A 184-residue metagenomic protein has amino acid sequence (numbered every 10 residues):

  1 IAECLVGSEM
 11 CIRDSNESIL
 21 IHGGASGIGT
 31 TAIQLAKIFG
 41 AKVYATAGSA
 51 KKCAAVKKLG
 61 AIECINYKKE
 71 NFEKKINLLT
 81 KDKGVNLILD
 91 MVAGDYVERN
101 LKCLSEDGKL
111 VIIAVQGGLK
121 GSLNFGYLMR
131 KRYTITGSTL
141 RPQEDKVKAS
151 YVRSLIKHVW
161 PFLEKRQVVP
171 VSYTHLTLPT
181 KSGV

Functional and structural regions predicted by a protein language model:
I1-G7, I12, H175-V184: Single conserved hydrophobic/aromatic residue that forms the stacking wall/gate of nucleotide- or nucleobase-binding
S8-E9, R13-E70: Mid-domain Rossmann-like dinucleotide-binding core that forms the NAD(H)/NADP(H) cofactor-binding site
I19, T174-H175: Adenylate-forming
A61, G84-V85: Local beta-strand N-terminus motif with an aromatic residue
F72-K81: Short amphipathic alpha-helix with an adjacent loop that forms part of the alpha/beta core around
L89: N-terminal Rossmann-like NAD(P) cofactor-binding module of classical short-chain dehydrogenase/reductase
D95-V168: Glycine-rich phosphate-binding loop and adjacent beta-alpha segment of Rossmann(oid) nucleotide-cofactor-binding
